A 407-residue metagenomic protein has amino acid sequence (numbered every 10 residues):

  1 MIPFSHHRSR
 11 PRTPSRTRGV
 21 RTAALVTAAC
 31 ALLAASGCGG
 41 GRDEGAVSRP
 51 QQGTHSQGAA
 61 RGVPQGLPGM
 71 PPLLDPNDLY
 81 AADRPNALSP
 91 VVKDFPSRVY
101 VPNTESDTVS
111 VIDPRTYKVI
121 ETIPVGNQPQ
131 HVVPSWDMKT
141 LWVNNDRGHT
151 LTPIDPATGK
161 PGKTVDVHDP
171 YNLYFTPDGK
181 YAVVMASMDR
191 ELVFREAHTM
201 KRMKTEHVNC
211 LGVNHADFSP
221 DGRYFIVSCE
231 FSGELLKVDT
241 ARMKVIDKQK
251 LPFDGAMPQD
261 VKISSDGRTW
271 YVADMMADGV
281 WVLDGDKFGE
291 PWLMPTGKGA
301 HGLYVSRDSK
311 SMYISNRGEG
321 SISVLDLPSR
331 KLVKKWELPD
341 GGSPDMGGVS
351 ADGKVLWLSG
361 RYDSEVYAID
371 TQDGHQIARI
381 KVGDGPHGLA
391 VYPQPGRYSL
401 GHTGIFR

Functional and structural regions predicted by a protein language model:
F4-A24: Bacterial N-terminal signal peptides that target proteins for export
A23-T27, G347: Alpha-helical transmembrane segments
V26-A35: Bacterial N-terminal signal peptides
C38-R407: Predominantly soluble domains enriched in secretory-pathway, periplasmic, or organellar proteins
